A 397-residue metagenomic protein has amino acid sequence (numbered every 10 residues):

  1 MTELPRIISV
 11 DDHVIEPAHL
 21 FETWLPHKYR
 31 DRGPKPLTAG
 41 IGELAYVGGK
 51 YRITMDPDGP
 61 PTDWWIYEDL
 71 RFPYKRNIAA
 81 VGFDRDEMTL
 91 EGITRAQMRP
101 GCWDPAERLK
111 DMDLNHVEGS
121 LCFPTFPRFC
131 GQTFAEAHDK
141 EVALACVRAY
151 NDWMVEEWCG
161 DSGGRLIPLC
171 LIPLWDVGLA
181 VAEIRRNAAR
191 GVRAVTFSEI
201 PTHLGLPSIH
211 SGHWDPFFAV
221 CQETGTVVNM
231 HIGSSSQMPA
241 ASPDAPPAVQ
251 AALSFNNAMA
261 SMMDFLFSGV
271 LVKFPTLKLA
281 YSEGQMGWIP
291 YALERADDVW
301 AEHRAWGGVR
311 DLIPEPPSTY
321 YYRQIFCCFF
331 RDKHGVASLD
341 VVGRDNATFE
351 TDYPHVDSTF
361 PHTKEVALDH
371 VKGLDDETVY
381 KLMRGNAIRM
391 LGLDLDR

Functional and structural regions predicted by a protein language model:
T2-I7, P17-R99, W103-G119, A149-G160 (+7 more regions): Mid-to-C-terminal alpha-helical segments outside catalytic/metal-binding sites
V10, E16, F123, S198: Conserved residues at the C-terminal ends of beta-strands
D12-H13, D352-Y353: Active-site metal-binding loops of divalent metal-dependent hydrolases
H19-E22, T133-A135, A240-P243, Y291-R295 (+3 more regions): Short aromatic-enriched loop/helix-cap "lid" or pocket-rim segments at secondary-structure transitions that line
D86-A96, R128-V142, G178: Surface-exposed, active-site-proximal loop segments in enzymatic domains
L121-E136, D161-R165, A180: Substrate-binding cleft and catalytic face of glycoside hydrolase catalytic domains, especially the flexible beta-alpha
F123-R128, I232-Q237, Y353-V356: Short glycine-enriched loops at secondary-structure junctions
V142-A143, W158-C159, G164-I167, I172 (+1 more regions): Catalytic pocket-lining loop regions of alpha/beta-barrel enzymes, especially the amidohydrolase/enolase/GH5 lineages
